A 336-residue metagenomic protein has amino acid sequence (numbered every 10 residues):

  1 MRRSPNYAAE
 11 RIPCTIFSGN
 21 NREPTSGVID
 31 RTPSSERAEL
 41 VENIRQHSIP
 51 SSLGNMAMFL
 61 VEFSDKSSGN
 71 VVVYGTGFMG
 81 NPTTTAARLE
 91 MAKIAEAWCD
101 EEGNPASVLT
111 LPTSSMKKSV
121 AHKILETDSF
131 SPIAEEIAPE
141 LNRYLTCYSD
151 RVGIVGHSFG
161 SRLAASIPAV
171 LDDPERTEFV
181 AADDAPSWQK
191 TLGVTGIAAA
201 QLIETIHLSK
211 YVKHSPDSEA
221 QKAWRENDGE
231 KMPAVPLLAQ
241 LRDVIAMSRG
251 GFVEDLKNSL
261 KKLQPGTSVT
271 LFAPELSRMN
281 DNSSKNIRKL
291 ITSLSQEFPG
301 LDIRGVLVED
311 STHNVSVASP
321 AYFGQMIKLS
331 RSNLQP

Functional and structural regions predicted by a protein language model:
K66-W98: Short, surface-exposed "cap/lid" segments of acyl-processing enzymes
A95-V120: Conserved alpha/beta-hydrolase
P132-D150: Conserved acidic catalytic loop of the alpha/beta-hydrolase fold
G156-A164: Gly/Ala-rich beta-loop-alpha elbow adjacent to hydrolase catalytic centers
V180-K210: Flexible "cap/lid" loop of the alpha/beta hydrolase fold
T191-L192, I206-L263: Conserved alpha/beta-hydrolase catalytic His-Asp/Glu region
A246-S295: Conserved serine/cysteine hydrolase catalytic core
S311-P320: Catalytic histidine-centered segment of alpha/beta-hydrolase-like enzymes
